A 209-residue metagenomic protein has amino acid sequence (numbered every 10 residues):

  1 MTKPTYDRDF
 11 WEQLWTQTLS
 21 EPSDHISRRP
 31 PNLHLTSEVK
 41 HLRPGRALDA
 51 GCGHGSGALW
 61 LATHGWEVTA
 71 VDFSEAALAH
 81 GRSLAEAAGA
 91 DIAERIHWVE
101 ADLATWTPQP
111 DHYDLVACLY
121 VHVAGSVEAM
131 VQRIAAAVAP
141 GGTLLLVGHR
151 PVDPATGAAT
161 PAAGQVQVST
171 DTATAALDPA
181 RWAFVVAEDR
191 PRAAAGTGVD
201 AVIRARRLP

Functional and structural regions predicted by a protein language model:
M1-L42: Conserved class I S-adenosyl-L-methionine
S74-A76: Conserved SAM/SAH-binding beta-strand->alpha-helix loop
G81-R82: Conserved SAM-binding loop
A90-L103: Conserved SAM-binding strand-loop segment of SAM-dependent methyltransferases
W106-L115: A short acidic, Gly/Pro-enriched loop at the edge of an enzyme's catalytic core that lines a small-molecule cofactor
V123-I134: A short, conserved alpha-helix within the catalytic core of class I
G141-H149: Conserved beta-strand signature within the Rossmann-like core of class I S-adenosyl-L-methionine
Q165-R181: Short alpha-helix
